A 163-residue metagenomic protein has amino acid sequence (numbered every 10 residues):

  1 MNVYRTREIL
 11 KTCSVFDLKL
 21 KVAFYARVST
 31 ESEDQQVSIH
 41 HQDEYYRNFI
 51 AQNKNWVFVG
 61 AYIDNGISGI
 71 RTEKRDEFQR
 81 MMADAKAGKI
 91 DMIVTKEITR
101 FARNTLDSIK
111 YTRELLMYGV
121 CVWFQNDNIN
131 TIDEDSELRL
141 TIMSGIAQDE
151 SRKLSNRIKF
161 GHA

Functional and structural regions predicted by a protein language model:
M1-A163: Short, structured surface patches at the beginning of a domain
